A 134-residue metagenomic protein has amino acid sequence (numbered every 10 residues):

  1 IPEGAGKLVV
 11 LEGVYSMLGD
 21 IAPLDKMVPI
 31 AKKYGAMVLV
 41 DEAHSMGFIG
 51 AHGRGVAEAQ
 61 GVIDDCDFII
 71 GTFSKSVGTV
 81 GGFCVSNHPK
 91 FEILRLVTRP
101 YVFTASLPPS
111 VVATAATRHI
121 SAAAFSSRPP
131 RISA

Functional and structural regions predicted by a protein language model:
I1-V40: Active-site phosphate-binding strand-loop segment of PLP-dependent enzymes
E12, D41, G82, A115: Residue-level signature of catalytic and energy-coupling elements of molecular machines, predominantly ATP/GTP-dependent
V14-L18, S45-F48, Y101-V102: Short, small-residue-enriched loops and turns at beta-alpha junctions that line or gate enzyme active sites
E58-I93: Active-site PLP attachment segment
V80-G81, T98-L107: A short glycine-threonine-serine/GTX helix/turn-capping micro-motif
S106-A122, A134: Structural motif of enzymes handling amino- and sulfur-group chemistry
